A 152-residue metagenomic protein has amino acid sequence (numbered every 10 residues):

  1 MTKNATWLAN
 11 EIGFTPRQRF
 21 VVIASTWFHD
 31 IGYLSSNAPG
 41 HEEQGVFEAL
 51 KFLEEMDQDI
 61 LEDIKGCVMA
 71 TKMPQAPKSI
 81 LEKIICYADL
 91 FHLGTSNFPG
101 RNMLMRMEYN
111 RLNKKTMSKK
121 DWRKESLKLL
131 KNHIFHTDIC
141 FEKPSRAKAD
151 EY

Functional and structural regions predicted by a protein language model:
M1, A5, H41-E55: An active-site-proximal "capping" alpha-helix that borders the catalytic cofactor pocket
K3-Q18, F28, M56, M73-Y152: Divalent metal-dependent phosphate-bond-processing catalytic cores, especially two-metal-ion Mg2+/Mn2+ enzymes that act
R19-S36, H41, G45, I64-K72: His-Asp-centered metal-binding catalytic motifs of divalent-metal-dependent phosphohydrolases/nucleases
D57, L61-E62: Membrane-interface starts of transmembrane alpha-helices
